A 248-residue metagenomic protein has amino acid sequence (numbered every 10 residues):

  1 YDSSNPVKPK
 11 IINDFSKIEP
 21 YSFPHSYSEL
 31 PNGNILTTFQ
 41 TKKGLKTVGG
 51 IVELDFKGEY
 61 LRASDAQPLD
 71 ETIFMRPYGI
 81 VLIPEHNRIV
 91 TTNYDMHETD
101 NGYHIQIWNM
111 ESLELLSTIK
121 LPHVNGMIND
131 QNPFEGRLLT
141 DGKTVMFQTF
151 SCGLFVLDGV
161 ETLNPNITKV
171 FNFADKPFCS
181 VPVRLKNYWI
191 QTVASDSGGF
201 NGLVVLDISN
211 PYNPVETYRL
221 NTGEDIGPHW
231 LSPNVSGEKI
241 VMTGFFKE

Functional and structural regions predicted by a protein language model:
Y1-E248: Feature marking well-ordered beta-strand scaffolds used for ligand recognition
